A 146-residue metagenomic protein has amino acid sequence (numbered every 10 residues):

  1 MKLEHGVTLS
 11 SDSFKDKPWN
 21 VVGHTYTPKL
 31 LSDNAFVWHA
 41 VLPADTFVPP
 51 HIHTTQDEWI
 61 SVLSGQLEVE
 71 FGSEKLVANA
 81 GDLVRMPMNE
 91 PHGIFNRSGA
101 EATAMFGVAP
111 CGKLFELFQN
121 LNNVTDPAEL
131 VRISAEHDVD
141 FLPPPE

Functional and structural regions predicted by a protein language model:
M1-N34, N120-E146: A short, N-terminal "cap"/entry segment at the start of jelly-roll beta-barrel domains of the cupin/DSBH fold
L9, S73-P91: Short acidic-glycine-tyrosine-enriched beta hairpin
V22-G23, W38-H53: Conserved short histidine dyad/triad with adjacent acidic residue
P28, V37-H39, W59, K75 (+1 more regions): Conserved hydrophobic/aromatic beta-strand scaffold that supports enzyme active sites
D33-N34, T55, G99-A100: Short strand-connecting beta-turns/loops that link adjacent beta-strands
L42-A44, L63, M88, S98: Short loop/turn positions at the edges of beta-strands in beta-sheet-rich folds
T55-E58, V62-L67, G72: Glycine- and acidic-residue-biased ligand/ion/polar-headgroup-sensing regions
E68, A80, M88-L114: Ligand-binding loop in jelly-roll beta-barrel domains
